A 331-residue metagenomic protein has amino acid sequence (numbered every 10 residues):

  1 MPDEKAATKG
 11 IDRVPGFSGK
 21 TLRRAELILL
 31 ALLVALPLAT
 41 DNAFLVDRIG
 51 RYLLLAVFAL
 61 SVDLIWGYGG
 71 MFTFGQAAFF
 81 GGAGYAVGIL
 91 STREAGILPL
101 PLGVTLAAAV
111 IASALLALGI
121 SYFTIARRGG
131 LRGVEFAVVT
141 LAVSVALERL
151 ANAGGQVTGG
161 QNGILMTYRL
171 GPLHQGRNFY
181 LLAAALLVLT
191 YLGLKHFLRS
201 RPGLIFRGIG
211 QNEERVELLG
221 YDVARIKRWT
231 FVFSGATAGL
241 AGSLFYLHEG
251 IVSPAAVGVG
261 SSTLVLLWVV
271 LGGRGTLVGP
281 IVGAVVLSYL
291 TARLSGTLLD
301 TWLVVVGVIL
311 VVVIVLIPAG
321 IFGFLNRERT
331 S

Functional and structural regions predicted by a protein language model:
P2-S331: Transmembrane alpha-helices and adjacent helix-loop boundaries
